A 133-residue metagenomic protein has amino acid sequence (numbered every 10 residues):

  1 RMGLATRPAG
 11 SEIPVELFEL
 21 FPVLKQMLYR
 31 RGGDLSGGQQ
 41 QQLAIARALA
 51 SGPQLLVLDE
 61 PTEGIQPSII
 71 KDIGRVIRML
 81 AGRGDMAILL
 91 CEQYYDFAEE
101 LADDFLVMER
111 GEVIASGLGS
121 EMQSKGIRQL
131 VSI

Functional and structural regions predicted by a protein language model:
R1-E12, P22-K25, G117: ABC-type ATPase nucleotide-binding domains, specifically the catalytic core motifs of the NBD
L35, A48-L49: ABC ATPase signature
I45: Hydrophobic anchor residue at the start of the ABC signature
A50-Q54: A short, proline-enriched helix->beta-strand linker immediately N-terminal to the Walker B motif in ABC-type P-loop
L56-E60: Catalytic Walker B motif of ABC-type/P-loop ATPase nucleotide-binding domains
K71-G84: Helical segment within the ABC ATPase nucleotide-binding domain
L90-Q93: H-loop/switch region of ABC-family ATPase nucleotide-binding domains
